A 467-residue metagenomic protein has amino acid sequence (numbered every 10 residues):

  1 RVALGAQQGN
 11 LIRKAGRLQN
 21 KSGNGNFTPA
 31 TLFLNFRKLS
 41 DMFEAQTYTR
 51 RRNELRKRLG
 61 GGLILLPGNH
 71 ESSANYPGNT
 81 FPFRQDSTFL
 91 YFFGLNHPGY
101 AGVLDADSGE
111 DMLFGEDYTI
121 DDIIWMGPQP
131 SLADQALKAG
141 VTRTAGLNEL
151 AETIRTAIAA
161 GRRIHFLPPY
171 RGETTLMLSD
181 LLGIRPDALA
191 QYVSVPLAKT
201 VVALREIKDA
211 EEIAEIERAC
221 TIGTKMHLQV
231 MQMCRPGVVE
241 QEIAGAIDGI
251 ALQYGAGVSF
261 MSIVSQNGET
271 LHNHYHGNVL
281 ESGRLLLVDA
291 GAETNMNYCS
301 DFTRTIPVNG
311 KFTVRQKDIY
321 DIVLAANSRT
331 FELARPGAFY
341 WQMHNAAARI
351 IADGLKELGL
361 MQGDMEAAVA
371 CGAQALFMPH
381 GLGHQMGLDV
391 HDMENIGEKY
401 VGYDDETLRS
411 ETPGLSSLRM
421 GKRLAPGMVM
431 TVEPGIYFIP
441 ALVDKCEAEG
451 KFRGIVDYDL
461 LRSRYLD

Functional and structural regions predicted by a protein language model:
V2, G23-L32: Positively charged N-terminal leader segments that act as targeting/secretion signals
Q8, S22: Cationic, low-complexity basic patches in intrinsically disordered or flexible, solvent-exposed regions
L11, F27, L34-F36: Short hydrophobic targeting helices and cationic amphipathic motifs that mediate membrane/organellar targeting
L18-K21, N35: Periodic, rod-like helical contexts
F33-D467: Active-site neighborhoods and metal-handling regions in enzymes and metal-associated proteins
